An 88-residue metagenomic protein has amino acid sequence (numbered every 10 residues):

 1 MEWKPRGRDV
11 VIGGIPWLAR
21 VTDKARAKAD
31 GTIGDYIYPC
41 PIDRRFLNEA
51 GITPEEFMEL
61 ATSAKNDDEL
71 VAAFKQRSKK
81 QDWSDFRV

Functional and structural regions predicted by a protein language model:
M1-I33, W83: Polar/charged low-complexity regulatory segments
G7, V11-G14, L18, P39 (+3 more regions): Intrinsic-disorder-associated interaction segments
I33-F74: Amphipathic alpha-helical packing elements
A72-V88: Long, compositionally biased
